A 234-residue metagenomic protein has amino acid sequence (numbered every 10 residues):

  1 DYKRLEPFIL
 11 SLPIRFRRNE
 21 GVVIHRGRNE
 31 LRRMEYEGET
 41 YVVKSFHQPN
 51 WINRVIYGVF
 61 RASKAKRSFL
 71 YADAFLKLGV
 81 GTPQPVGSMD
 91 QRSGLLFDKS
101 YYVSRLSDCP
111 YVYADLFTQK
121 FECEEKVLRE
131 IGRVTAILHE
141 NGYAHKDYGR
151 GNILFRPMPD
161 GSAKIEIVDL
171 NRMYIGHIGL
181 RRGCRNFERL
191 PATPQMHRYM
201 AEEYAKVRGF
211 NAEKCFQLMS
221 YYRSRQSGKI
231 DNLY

Functional and structural regions predicted by a protein language model:
P7-Y111, A136-N141, H145: Conserved ATP-binding subdomain of kinase catalytic cores across diverse folds
R67, E130, M196: Charged catalytic carboxylate motif
V112-F121: AlphaC helix of the protein kinase catalytic domain
C123-V134: Conserved alphaE helix
Y148-F155: Hydrophobic residue at the +6 position relative to the catalytic HRD Asp in the kinase catalytic loop
F155-S162: Activation-loop N-terminal segment of eukaryotic-like protein kinases
S162-Y234: C-lobe/activation-segment region of protein kinase-like
